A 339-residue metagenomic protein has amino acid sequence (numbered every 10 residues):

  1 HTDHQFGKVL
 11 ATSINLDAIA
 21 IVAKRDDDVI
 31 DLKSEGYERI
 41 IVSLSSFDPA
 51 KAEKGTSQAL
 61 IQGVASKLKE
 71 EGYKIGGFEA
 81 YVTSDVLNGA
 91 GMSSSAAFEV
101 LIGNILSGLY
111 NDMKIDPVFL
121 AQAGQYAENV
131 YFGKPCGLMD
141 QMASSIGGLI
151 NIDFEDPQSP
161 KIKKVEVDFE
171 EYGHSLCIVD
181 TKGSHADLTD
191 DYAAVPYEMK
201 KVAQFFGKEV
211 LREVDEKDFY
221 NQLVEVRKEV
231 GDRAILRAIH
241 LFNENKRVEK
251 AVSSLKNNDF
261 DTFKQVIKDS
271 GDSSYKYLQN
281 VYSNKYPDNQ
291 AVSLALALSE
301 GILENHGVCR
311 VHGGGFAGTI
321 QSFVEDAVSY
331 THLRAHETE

Functional and structural regions predicted by a protein language model:
H1-V9, I21, L44, E53-E171 (+1 more regions): Gly/Ser-rich oxyanion-binding loop with an adjacent helix/lid that shapes the negatively charged ligand pocket
H4, I19-G55, N151-R310, S322-R334: C-terminal nucleotide
T12, L32-S34, A80-V82, K134 (+1 more regions): General beta-strand structural signal in soluble alpha/beta enzymes
S13-D17: Short catalytic helix/loop segments, enriched in acidic residues and glycine and frequently bearing histidine
A96-A97, T319-V324: FabD-like malonyl-/acyl-CoA
C136, R310-T319: Conserved phosphate/anionic-ligand binding catalytic regions in large, soluble enzymes, centered on
A335-E339: A short, hydrophobic C-terminal helix/tail in secreted or cell-surface proteins
